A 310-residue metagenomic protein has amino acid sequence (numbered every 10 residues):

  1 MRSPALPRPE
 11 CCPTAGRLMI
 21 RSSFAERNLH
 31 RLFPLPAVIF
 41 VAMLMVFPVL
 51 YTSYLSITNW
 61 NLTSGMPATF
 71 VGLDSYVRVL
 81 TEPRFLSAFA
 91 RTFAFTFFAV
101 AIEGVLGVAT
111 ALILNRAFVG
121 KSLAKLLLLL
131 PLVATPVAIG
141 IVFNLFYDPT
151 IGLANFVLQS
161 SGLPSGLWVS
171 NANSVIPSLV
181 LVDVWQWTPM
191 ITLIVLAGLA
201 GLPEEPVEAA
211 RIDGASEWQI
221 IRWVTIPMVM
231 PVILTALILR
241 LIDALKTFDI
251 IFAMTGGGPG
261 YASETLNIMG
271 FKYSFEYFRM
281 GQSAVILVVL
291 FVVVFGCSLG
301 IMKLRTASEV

Functional and structural regions predicted by a protein language model:
S3, E26-V310: A structural signal for multi-pass alpha-helical bundles of membrane permease subunits that mediate small-molecule
A5-E26: Short, Lys/Arg-rich, polar N-terminal cytosolic tail immediately upstream of the first transmembrane signal-anchor
